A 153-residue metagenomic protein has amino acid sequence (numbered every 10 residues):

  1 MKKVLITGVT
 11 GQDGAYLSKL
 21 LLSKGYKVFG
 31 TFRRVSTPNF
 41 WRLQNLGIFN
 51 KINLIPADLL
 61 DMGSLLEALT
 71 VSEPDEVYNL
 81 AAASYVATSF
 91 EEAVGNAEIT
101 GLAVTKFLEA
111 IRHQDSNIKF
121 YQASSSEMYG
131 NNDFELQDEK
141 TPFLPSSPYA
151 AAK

Functional and structural regions predicted by a protein language model:
M1-K153: N-terminal Rossmann-like NAD(P)+-binding domain of SDR-like oxidoreductases, especially those catalyzing
